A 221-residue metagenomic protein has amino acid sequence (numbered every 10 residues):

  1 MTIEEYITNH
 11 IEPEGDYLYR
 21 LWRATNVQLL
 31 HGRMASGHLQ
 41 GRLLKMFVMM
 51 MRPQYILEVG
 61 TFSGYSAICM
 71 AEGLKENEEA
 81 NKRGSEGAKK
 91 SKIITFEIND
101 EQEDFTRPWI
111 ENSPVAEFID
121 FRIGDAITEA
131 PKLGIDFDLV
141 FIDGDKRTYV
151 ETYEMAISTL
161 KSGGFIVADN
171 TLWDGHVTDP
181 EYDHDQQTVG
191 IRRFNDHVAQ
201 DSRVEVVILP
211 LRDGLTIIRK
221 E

Functional and structural regions predicted by a protein language model:
M1-L139, K146-V167, T171-E221: A short alpha-helical cap/connector motif
